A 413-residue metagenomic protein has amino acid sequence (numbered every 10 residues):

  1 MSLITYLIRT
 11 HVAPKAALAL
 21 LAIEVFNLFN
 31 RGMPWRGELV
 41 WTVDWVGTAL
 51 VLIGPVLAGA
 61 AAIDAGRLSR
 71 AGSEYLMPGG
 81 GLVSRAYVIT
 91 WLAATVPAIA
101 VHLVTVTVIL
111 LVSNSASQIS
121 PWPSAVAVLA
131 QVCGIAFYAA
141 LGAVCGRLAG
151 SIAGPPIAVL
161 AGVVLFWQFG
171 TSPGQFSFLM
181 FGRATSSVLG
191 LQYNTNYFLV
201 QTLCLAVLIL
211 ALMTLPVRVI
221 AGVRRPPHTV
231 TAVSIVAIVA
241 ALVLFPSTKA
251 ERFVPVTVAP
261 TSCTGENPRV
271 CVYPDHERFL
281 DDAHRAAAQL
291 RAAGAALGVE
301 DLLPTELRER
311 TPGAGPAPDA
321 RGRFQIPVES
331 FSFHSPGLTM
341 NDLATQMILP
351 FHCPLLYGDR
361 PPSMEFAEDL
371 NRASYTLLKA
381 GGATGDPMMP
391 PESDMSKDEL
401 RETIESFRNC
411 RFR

Functional and structural regions predicted by a protein language model:
M1-A17: Aromatic- and glycine-rich beta-strand/loop motifs that create alpha-glucan
L20-E24, A153-F166, H228-A237: Central hydrophobic cores of alpha-helical transmembrane segments in multi-pass integral membrane proteins
E24-V56, W91-A153, V159: Secretory targeting signals
G59-P97: Helix-loop-helix units of permease transmembrane domains in multi-pass membrane transporters, especially ABC
L160-I220: Membrane-embedded alpha-helical segments of integral membrane proteins
I220-V254: Internal/C-terminal transmembrane anchor helices
T261-E277: Acidic/histidine-rich, surface-exposed loop or edge segments in extracytoplasmic proteins
Y273-H284, R291, G298-R413: Extended repeat-based interaction scaffolds and adjacent low-complexity, acidic/S/T/P-biased segments that form broad
